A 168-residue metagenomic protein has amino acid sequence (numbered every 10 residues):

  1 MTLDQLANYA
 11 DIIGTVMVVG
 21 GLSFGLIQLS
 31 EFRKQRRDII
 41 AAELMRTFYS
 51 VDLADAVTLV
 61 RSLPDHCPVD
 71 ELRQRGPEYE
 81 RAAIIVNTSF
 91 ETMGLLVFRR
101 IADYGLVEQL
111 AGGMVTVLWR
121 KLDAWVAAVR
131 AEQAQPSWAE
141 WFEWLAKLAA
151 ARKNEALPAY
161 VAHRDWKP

Functional and structural regions predicted by a protein language model:
M1-I39: Membrane-embedded hydrophobic alpha-helical segments
N8, E31-P168: Amphipathic alpha-helical "stem/stalk" segments
